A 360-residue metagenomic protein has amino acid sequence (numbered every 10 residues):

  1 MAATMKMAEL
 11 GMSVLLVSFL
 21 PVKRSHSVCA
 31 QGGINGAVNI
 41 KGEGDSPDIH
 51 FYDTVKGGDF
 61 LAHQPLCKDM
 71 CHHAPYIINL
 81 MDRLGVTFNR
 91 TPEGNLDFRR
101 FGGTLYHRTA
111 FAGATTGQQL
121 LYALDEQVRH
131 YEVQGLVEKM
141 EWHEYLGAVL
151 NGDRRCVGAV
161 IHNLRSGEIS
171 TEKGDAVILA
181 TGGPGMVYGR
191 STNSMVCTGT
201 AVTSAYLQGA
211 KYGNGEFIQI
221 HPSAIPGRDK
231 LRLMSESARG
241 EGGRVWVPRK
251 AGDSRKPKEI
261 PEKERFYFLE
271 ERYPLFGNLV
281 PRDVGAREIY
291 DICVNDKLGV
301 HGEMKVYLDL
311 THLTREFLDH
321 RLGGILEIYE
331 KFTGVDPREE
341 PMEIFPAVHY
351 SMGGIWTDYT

Functional and structural regions predicted by a protein language model:
M1-L16: N-terminal Rossmann-like FAD-binding beta1-loop-alpha1 element of flavoenzymes
M12-F19, Y212-N214: Short beta-strand "acidic-cap" motif of Rossmann-like dinucleotide-binding folds
L20-V55, D59, F217-I225, D229-S237: Conserved N-terminal glycine-rich FAD pyrophosphate-binding loop of Rossmann-like flavoproteins
T54-F98: Rossmann-like flavin
A62-H72, T109-E126, M140, S191-G199 (+4 more regions): Short beta-strand to alpha-helix junction loop
D82-E168, K173, A180, A224-R232: Conserved redox-cofactor binding core of oxidoreductases
M140-W142, L146-H162, R321-Y359: A glycine-rich dinucleotide-binding beta-alpha-beta segment and adjacent secondary-structure elements that constitute
S204, A210-E343: An anion/pyrophosphate-binding glycine-rich loop and adjacent beta-alpha core in soluble alpha-beta enzymes
